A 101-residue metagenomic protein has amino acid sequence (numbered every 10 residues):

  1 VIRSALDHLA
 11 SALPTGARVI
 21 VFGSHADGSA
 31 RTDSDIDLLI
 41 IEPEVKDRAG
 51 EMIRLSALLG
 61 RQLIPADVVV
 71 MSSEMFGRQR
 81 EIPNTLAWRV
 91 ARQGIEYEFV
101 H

Functional and structural regions predicted by a protein language model:
V1-I20, A26-T32, P43-H101: Catalytic core of pol beta-like nucleotidyltransferases
S34-I36: Short, conserved active-site loops that position catalytic residues or coordinate cofactors/metal ions across diverse
L39-I41: Short hydrophobic/aromatic beta-strand micro-patches that form the beta-sheet surface supporting nucleotide- or nucleic
